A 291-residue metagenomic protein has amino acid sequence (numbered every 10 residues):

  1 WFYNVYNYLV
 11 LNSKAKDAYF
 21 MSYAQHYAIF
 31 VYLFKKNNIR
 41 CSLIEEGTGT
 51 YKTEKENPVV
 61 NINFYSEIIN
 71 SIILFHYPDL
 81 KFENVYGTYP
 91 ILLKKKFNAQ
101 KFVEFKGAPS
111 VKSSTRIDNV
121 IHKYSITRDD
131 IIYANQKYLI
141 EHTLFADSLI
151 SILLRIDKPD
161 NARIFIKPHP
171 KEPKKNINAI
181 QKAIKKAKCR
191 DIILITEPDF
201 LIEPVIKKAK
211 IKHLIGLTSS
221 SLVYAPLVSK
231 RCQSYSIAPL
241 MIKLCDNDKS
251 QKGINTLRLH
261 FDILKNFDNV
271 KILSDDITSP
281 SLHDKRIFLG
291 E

Functional and structural regions predicted by a protein language model:
W1-H76, S221-L222: Active-site and donor-binding regions of nucleotide-sugar-utilizing enzymes
W1-N7, Y23-V31, T143-D157, I177-A183 (+1 more regions): Well-ordered, non-membrane alpha-helical segments in soluble/globular domains
C41-E45, V85, R163-P173, Y235-I237: Short internal beta-strands
E45, Y51-H142: A nucleotide-sugar donor-handling region in carbohydrate enzymes
T115-H122, T127-K175: Conserved catalytic-core segment of nucleotide-activated headgroup transferases in glycan assembly
E172-V223: Donor nucleotide-activated moiety binding/catalytic core segment of transferases that use nucleotide-activated donors
L201-I202, T218-Y224, R231-N247: Short glycine/proline-centered loop/turn elements that form peptide/ligand docking sites
D246-E291: Leloir-type glycosyltransferase catalytic cores
